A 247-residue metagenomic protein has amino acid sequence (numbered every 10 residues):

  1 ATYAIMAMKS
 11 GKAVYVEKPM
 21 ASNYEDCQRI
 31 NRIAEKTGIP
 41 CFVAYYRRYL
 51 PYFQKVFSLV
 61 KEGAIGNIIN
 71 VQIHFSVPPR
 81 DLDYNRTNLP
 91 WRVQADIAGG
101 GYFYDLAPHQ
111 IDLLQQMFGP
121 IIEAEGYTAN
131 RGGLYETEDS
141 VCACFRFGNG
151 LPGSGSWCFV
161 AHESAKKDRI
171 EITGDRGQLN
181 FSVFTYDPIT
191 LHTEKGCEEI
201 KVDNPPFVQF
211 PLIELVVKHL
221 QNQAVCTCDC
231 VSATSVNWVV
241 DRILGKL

Functional and structural regions predicted by a protein language model:
A1-R48, G63: Beta-strand-loop-alpha-helix segment that lines the small-molecule cofactor/substrate pocket of alpha/beta enzymes
A4, C27, F53, Q110-I111 (+2 more regions): A general structural signal for well-ordered alpha-helical segments in protein cores
Y15, P40-F42, Q72, R92 (+3 more regions): Structural detector of well-ordered beta-strand residues that form the stable sheet scaffold of enzyme domains
E17, D96-F103, I200-D203: A short acidic, glycine-rich active-site loop that binds or catalyzes chemistry on phosphate/adenosine moieties
Q28, K36, G148, L215-L247: C-terminal helix-rich "cap/oligomerization" subdomain common to oxidoreductases
R47-Y127, R131-L134: Predominantly a Rossmann-like dinucleotide-binding segment in NAD(P)-dependent oxidoreductases
D105, I111-Y186, I213-Q223: Contiguous beta-strand/loop segments that form the cofactor/metal-binding neighborhood of enzyme cores
F181, K201-E214: Active-site loop of classical SDR/Rossmann-like NAD(P)-dependent oxidoreductases, centered on the catalytic Tyr-X3-Lys
